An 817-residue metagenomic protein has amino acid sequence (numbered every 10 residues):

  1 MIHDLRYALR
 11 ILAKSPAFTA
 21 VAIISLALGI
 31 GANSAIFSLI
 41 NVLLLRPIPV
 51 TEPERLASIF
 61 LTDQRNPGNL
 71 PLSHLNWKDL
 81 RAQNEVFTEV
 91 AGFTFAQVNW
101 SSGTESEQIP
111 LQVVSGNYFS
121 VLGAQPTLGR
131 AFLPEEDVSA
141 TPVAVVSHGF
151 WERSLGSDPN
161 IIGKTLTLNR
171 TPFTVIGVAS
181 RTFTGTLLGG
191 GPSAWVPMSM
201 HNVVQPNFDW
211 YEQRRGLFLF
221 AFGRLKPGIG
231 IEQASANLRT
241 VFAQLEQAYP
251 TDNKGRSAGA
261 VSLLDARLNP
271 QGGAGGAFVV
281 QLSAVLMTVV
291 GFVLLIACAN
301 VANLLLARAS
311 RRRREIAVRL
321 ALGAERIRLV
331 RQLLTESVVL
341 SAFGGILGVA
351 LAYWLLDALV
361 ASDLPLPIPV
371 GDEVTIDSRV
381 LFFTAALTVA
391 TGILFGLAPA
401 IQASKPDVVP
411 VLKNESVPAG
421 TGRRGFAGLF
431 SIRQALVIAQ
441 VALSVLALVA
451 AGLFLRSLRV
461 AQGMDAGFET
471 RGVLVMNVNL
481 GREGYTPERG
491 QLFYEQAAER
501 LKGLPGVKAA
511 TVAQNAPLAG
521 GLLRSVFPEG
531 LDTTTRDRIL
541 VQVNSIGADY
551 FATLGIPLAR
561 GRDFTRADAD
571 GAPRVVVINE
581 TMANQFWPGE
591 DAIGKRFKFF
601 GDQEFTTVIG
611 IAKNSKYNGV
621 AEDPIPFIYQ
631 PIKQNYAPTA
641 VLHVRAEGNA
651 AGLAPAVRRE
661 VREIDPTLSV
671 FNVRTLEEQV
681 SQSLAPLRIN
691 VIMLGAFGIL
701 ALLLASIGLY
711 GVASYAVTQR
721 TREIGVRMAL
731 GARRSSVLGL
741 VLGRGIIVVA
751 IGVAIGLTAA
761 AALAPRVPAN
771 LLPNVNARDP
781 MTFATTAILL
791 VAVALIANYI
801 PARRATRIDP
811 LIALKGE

Functional and structural regions predicted by a protein language model:
M1-T19, A266-G275, L304-R331, T335 (+3 more regions): Alpha-helical transmembrane segments of integral membrane proteins
M1-V21, V50, E105-S106, D137-A140 (+11 more regions): Membrane-helix entry/capping segments
S15-L43, A297-C298, S341-G345, R433-S457 (+3 more regions): Short, strongly hydrophobic transmembrane alpha-helices
L28-R55, H74, L355-P365, L443-G472 (+4 more regions): Alpha-helical transmembrane segments
I36-S38, A302, V338-V411, R456 (+1 more regions): Small-residue-rich transmembrane alpha-helices
I48-Q97, G216-F222, V261, A461 (+1 more regions): Membrane-proximal extracellular/periplasmic loop immediately following the first transmembrane helix
Q97, L111-L133, P142-A284, D357-A361 (+3 more regions): Mid-to-C-terminal secondary-structure elements that act as membrane-proximal/extracytoplasmic interface segments
A297-S341, I707-I746, V753, P801-R804 (+1 more regions): Interfacial "coupling" helices/loops that link adjacent transmembrane helices in transporter permeases
